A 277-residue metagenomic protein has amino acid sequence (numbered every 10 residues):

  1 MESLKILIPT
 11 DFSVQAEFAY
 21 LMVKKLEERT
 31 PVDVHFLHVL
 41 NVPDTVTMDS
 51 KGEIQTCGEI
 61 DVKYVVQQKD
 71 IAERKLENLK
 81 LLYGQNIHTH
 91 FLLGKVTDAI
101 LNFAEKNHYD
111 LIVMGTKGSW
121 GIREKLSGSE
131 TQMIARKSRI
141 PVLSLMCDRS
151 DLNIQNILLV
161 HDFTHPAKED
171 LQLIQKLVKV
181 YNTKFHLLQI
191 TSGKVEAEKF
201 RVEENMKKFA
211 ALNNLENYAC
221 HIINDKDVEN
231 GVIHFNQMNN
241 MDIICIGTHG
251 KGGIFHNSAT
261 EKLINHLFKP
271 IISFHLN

Functional and structural regions predicted by a protein language model:
M1-C57, N156-A219, M241, H266: Small/aliphatic-rich secondary-structure junction motif
M1-E2, N41, N78-I112, N213-I244 (+2 more regions): Structural beta-alpha unit
K24, E77, Q132, Q175 (+3 more regions): Active-site phosphate/pyrophosphate- and oxyanion-stabilizing loops and adjacent acidic/basic residues in soluble
K25-E28, L81, E105-K106, R136 (+3 more regions): Solvent-exposed polar/charged
H38, F91-L93, M146, Q189 (+2 more regions): Residue-level recognition of beta-strand->loop/alpha-helix junctions
Q55-I71: A short acidic, glycine-rich active-site loop that binds or catalyzes chemistry on phosphate/adenosine moieties
V96-M146: Hydrophobic alpha-helical segments and helix pairs
G115-M133, I246-L267, L276-N277: Glycine-rich, Arg-bearing micro-motifs that act as flexible, cationic patches
